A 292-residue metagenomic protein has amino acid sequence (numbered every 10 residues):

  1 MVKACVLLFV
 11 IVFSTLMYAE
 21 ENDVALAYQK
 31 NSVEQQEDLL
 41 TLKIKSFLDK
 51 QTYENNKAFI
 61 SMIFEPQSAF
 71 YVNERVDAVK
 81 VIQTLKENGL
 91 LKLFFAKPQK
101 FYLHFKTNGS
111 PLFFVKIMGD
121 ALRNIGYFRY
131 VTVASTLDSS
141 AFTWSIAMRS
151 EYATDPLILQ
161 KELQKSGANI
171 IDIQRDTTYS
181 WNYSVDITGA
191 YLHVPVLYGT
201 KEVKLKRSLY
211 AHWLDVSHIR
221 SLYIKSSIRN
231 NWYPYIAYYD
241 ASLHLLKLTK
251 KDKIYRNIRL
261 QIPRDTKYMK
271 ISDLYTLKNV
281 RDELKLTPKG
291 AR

Functional and structural regions predicted by a protein language model:
M1-N22: Gram-negative bacterial Sec-dependent N-terminal signal peptides
D23, Q35-E37, K43-A69, D77 (+3 more regions): C-terminal edge strands of extracellular/lumenal beta-sandwich accessory domains
F113, R220, W232-Y235: Short beta-strand/loop motifs in extracellular/secreted proteins, especially within beta-sandwich accessory domains
M118-Y179: Extended, non-transmembrane interaction/recognition domains
A141-S145, A153-N169, H218-Y223, Q261-E283: Noncatalytic modules at the cell exterior or secretory-pathway interfaces, chiefly beta-strand-rich lectin/adhesion
T200-S217: Non-catalytic, beta-strand-enriched accessory regions in extracellular/secretory proteins and membrane protein
A211-D215, Y255-P263: Exposed aromatic-hydrophobic patches
N230-L245: Short, surface-exposed beta-strand/strand-loop-strand elements in extracellular ectodomains
